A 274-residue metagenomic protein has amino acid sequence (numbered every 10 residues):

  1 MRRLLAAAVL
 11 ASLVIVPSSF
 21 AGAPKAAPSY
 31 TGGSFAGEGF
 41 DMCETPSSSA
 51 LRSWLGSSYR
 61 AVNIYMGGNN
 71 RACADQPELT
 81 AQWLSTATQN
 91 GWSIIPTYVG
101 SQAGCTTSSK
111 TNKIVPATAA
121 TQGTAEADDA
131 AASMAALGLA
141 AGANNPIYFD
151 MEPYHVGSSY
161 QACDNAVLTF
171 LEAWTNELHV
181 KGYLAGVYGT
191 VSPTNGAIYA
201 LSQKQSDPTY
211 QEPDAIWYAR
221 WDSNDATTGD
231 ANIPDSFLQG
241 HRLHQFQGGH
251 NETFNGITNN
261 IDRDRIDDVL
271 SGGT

Functional and structural regions predicted by a protein language model:
M1-A23: Secretory targeting and sorting signals
K25-P46, L51, K204-Q205, T209-T274: Functionally critical loop-and-helix segments that line ligand-binding/catalytic clefts of soluble enzyme domains
A27-R60, I64-L168, V180-K181: Substrate-binding cleft of extracellular glycoside hydrolase catalytic domains
V99-S101, V187-P193, G248: Acidic carboxylate-rich catalytic motifs and surrounding loops in phosphoryl-/glycosyl-chemistry enzymes
T106-T107, A197-Y199, F254: Short, solvent-exposed polar/charged micro-motifs at secondary-structure junctions
P116-A127, A166-E177, K204-G229: Acidic, His- and aromatic-enriched active-site or binding-groove loops in soluble protein domains that engage sugars
L178-A200, R220: Aromatic-lined carbohydrate-recognition surfaces of secreted/lumenal glycan-active proteins
